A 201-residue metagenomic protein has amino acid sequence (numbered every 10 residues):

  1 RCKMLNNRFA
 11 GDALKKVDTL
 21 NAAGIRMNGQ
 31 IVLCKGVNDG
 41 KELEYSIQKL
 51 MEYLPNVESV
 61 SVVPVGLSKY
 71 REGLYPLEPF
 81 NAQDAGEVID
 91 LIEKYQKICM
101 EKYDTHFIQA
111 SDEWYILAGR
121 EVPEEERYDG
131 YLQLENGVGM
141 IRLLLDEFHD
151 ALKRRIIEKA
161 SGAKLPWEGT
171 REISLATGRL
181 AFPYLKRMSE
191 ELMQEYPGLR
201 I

Functional and structural regions predicted by a protein language model:
R1-L20, R26-N38, V57-V65: Core AdoMet radical
K3-L5, D39-K41, G73-P79: Short, solvent-exposed loop/turn segments at secondary-structure boundaries
A13, L43, A85-V88: Aromatic/hydrophobic pocket-lining residues that form the small-molecule binding cavity in soluble enzyme cores
L14, E44-I47, S189-E190: Short amphipathic alpha-helical segment that frequently serves as the phosphate-/nucleotide-binding helix
N38-E52: Catalytic cores of alpha/beta
M51-Y53, S61, G66-I201: Auxiliary Fe-S-binding modules of radical SAM enzymes
